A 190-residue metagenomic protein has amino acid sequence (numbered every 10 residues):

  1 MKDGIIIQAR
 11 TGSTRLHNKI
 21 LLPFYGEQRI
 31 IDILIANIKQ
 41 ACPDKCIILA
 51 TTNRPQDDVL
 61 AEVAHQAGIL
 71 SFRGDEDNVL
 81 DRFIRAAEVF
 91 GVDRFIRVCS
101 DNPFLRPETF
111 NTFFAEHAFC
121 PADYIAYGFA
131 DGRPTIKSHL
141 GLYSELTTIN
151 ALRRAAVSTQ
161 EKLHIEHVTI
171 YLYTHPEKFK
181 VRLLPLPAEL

Functional and structural regions predicted by a protein language model:
K2-T51, Q56: N-terminal glycine-rich phosphate-binding loop and ensuing alpha1 helix
Q8, V98-C99, G128: Short beta-strand segments
K45, D93, D123: Short acidic/polar active-site loop segments enriched in Thr and Asp
C46, L70, K180-R182: Conserved beta-strand segments of alpha/beta enzyme cores
N53-C120: Short phosphate-binding loop-to-helix
L105-L190: Conserved core of the sugar-phosphate nucleotidyltransferase
